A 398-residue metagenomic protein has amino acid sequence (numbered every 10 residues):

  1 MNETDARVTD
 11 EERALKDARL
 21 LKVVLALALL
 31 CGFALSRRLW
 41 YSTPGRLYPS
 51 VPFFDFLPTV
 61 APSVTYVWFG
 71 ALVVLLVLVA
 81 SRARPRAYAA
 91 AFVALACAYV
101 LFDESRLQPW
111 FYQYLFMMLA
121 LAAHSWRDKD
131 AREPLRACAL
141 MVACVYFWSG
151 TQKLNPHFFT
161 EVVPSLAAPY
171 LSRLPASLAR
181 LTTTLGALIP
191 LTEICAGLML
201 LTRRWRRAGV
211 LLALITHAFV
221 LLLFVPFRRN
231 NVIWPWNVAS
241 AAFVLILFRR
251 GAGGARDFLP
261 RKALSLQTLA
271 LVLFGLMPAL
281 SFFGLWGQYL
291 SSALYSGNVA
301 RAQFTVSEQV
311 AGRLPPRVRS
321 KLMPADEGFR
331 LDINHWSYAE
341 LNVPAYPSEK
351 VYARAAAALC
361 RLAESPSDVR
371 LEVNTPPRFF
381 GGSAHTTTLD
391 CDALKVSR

Functional and structural regions predicted by a protein language model:
N2-R398: Alpha-helical membrane-anchoring segments
